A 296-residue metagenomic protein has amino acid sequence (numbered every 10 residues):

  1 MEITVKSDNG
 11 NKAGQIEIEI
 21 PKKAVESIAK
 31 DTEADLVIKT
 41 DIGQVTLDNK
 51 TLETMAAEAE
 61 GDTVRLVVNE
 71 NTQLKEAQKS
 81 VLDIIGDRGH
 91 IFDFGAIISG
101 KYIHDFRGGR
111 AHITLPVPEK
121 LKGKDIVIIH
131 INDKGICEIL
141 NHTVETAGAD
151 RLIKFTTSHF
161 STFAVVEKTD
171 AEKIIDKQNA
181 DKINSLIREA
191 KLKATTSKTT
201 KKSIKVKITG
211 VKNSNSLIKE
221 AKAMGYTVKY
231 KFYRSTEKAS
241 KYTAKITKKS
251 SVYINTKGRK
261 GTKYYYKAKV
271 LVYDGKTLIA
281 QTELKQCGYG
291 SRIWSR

Functional and structural regions predicted by a protein language model:
M1-D133, T169-A171: Proteolytic processing hotspots in large secreted/extracellular or virion-associated proteins and select intracellular
P116, I129-I131, T227, K231-K238 (+1 more regions): Predominantly extracellular/luminal cell-surface or secreted proteins
K124, S161, T262-Y266: Exposed beta-strand face motif in extracellular beta-rich ectodomains
T143-T146, T243-S250: Short beta-strand segments within Ig-like beta-sandwich modules, predominantly Fibronectin type-III
L152-D176: C-terminal beta-strand-rich structural cap/linker in extracellular carbohydrate-active enzymes
D176-K222, T277-R296: Pro/Thr/Ser/Gly-rich low-complexity, intrinsically disordered linker/stalk tracts
N213-Y242: Extracellular low-complexity, O-glycosylation-prone stalks/linkers
N255-K276: Beta-strand-rich modules
